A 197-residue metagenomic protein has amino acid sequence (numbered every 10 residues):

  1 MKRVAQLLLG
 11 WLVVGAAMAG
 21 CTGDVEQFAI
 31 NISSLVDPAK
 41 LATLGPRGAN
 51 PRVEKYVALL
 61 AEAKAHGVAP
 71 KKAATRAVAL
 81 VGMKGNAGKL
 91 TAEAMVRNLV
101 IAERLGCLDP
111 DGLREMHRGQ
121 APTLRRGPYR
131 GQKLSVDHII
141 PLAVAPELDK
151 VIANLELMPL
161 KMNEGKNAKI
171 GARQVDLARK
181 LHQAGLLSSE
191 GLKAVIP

Functional and structural regions predicted by a protein language model:
M1-L9: Bacterial N-terminal signal peptides that target proteins for export
L8-A17: Bacterial N-terminal signal peptides
V25-V36: Short, low-complexity, disordered segments immediately C-terminal to signal peptides in bacterial exported proteins
V68-R125: Short, charged surface segments at domain edges that flank catalytic/cofactor-binding sites
A121-V144: Histidine-centered catalytic micro-motifs used for acid/base chemistry in nuclease and nucleotide-processing active
A145-G165: Short beta-strand-alpha-helix junction that forms the catalytic/metal-binding core of metal-dependent nuclease domains
A153-N154, K169-P197: A detector for short metal-coordination/catalytic motifs
